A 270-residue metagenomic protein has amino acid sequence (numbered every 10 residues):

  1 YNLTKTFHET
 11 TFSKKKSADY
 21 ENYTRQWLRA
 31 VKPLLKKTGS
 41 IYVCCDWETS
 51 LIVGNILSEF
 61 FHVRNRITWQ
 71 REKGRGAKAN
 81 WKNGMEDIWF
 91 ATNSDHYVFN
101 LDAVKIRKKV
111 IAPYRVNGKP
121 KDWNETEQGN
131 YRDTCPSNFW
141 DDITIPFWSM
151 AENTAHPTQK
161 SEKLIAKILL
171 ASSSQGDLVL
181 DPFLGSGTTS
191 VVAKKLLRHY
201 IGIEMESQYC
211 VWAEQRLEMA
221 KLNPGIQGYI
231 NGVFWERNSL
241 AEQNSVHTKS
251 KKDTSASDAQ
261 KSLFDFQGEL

Functional and structural regions predicted by a protein language model:
Y1-V211, L263-L270: Core catalytic lobe of class I
E214-S255: S-adenosyl-L-methionine
H247-L270: SAM/dcSAM-binding transferase cores
